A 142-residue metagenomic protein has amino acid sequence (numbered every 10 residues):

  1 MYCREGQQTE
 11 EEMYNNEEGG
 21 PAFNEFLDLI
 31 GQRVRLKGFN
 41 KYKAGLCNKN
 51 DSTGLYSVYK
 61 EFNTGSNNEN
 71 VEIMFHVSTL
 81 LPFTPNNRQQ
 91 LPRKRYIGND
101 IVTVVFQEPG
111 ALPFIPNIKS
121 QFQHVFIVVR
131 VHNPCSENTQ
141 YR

Functional and structural regions predicted by a protein language model:
M1-R142: Ser/Thr/Pro-rich, acidic low-complexity intrinsically disordered regulatory segments
